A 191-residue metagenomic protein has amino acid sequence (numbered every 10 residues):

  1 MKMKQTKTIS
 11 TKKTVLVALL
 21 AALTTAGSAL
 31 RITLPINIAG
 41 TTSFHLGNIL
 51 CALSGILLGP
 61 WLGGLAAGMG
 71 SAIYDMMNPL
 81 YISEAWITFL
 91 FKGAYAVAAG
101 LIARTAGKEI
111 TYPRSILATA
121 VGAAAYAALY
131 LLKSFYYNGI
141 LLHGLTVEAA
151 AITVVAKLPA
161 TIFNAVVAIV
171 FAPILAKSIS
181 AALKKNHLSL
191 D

Functional and structural regions predicted by a protein language model:
M1-D191: Loop-helix junctions at membrane interfaces
